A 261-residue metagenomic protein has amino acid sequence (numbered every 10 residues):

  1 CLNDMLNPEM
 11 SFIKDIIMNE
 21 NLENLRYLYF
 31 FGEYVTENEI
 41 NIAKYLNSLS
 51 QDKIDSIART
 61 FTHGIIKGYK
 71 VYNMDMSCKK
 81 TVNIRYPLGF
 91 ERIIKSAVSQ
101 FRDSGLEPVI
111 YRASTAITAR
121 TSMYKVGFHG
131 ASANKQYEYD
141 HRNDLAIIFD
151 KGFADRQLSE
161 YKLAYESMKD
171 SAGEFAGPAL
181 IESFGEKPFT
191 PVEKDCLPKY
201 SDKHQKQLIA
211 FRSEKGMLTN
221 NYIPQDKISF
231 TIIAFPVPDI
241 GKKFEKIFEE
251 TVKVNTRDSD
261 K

Functional and structural regions predicted by a protein language model:
C1-K261: Active-site bordering "gate/hinge" segments that shape substrate access to catalytic or cofactor-binding pockets
